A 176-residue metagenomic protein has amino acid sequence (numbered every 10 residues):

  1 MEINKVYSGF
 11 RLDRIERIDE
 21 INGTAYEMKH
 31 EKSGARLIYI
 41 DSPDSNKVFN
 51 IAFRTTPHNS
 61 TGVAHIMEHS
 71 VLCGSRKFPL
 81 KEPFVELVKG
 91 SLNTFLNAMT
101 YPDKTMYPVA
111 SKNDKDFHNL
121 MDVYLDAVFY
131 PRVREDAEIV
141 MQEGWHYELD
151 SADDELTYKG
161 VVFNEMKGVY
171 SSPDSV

Functional and structural regions predicted by a protein language model:
M1-D44: N- or domain-start disorder-to-order transition segments that initiate the globular core
D13-R14, K47-R54, D154-E165: Short N-terminal helix-initiation segments at or just after the protein's N-terminus
G23, A35-R36, S91-L92, H146 (+1 more regions): Short alpha-helical segments and helix-capping/turn motifs at coil-helix boundaries
G23, D41-D126, Y130, E138 (+1 more regions): M16/MPP (pitrilysin/insulinase) zinc-metallopeptidase core fold and M16-derived inactive scaffolds
A25, G34-R36, V48, K104 (+1 more regions): A residue-level signal for beta-strand positions that form part of recognition/binding surfaces within mature
E68, E143, E165: Acidic-residue sensor for enzyme active/binding pockets
E135-G144: Glycine/proline-rich low-complexity spacer/linker segments in large multi-domain proteins
Y147-V176: Hydrophobic, small-residue-rich alpha-helical packing segments that form membrane-like cores
